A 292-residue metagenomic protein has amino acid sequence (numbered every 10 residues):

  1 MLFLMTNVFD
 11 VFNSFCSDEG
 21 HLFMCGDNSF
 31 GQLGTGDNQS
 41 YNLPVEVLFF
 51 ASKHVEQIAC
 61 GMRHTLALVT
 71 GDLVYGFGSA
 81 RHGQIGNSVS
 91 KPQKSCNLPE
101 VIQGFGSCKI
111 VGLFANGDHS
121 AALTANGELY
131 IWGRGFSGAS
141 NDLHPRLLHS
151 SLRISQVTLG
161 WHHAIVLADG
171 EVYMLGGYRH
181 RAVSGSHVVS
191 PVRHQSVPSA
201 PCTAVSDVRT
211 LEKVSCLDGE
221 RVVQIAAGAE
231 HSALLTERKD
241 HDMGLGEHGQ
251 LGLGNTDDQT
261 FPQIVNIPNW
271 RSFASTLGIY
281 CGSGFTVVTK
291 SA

Functional and structural regions predicted by a protein language model:
M1-L2, F23, D27-N42, Y75-C96 (+5 more regions): Short glycine/serine- and acidic-residue-enriched loop/turn motifs that recur at repeat junctions
M1-N42, V47-F49, Q57-A59, A67 (+2 more regions): WD40 beta-propeller repeat fold
L4, F12, V45, E56 (+5 more regions): Structural signature of WD-repeat beta-propeller blades
T6, L48-F50, I102-F105, R146-S150 (+4 more regions): Surface loop/turn motifs at the tips and blade-to-blade linkers of beta-strand repeat domains
F9, N42, K53, C60-G61 (+8 more regions): Loop/turn position at the start of each blade in beta-propeller repeats
F12-F15, M24, H64-A67, G76 (+7 more regions): Conserved core positions of repeat-based scaffolds
L217-G249: Loop/turn-rich, solvent-exposed surfaces of beta-rich toroidal or solenoidal domains
